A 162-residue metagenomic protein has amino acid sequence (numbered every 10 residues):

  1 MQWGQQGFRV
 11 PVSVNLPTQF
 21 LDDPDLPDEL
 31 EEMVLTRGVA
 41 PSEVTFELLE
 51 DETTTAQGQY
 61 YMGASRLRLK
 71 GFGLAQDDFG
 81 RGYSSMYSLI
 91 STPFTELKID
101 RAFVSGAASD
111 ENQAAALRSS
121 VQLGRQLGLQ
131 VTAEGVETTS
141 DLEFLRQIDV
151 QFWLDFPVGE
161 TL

Functional and structural regions predicted by a protein language model:
M1, L35, Q59-M62, N112: Signal-transducing alpha-helical linker
M1-L16, E32-E43, K70, L127: Helix C-cap/alpha-to-beta connector motif
Q5, V34-R37, M62-S65, M86-S88: Short, flexible, glycine/charge-rich loop motifs used to bind or transfer phosphoryl groups or to couple energy/partner
P17-P24, E43-Q57, K70-L162: EAL-family c-di-GMP phosphodiesterase catalytic domain
L30-M33, M62-K70, S119: Catalytic-core regions built around general acid/base machinery
